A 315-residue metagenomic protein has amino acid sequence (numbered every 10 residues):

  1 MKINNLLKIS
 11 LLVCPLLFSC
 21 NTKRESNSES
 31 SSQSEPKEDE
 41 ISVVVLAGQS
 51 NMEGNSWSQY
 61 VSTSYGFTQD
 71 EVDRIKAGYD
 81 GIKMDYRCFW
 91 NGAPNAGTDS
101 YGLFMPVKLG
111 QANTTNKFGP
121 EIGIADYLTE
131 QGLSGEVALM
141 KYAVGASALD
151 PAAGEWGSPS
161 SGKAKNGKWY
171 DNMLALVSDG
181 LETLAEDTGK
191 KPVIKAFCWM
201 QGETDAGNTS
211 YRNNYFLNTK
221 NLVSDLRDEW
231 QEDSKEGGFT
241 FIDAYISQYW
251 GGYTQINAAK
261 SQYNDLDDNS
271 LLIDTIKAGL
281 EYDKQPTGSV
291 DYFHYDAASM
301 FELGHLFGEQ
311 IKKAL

Functional and structural regions predicted by a protein language model:
N4-L11: Sec-dependent signal peptide recognition, specifically the positively charged N-region followed immediately by
L6, N21-T22, D85: Intrinsically disordered, low-complexity sequence elements enriched in Ser/Thr/Gly/Pro
L12, N27-S28, N91: General helical structural elements
C14-P15, D150: N-terminal leader/targeting segments
P15-L16, H305: Short non-domain terminal segments
L16-E38: Bacterial Sec-dependent N-terminal signal peptides
Q33-L315: Cell-envelope and extracellular/periplasmic
